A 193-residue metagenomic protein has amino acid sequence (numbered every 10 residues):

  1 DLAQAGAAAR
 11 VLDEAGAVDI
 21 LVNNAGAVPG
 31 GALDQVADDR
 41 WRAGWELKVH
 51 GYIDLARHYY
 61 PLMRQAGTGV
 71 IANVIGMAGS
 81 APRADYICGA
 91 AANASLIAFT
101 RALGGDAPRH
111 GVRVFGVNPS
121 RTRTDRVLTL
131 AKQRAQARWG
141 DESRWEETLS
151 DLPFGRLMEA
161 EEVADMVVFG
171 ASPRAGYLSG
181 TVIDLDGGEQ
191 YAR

Functional and structural regions predicted by a protein language model:
N24-P29, G188: Conserved NAD(P)H cofactor-binding loop of Rossmann-fold oxidoreductase domains
A27, D34-D54, A72, G89 (+1 more regions): Catalytic Tyr-X3-Lys loop
A56-R57, R101: A short, exposed helix-loop element centered on a Lys and neighboring polar residues
P61, G105-D106, G176: Alpha-helical segment proximal to the catalytic Tyr-Lys
A72-S95, T100-R109, S120-T122: Catalytic loop of short-chain dehydrogenase/reductase
A81, V168, S179-R193: Short C-terminal tail/terminal secondary-structure segment of NAD(P)H-dependent dehydrogenase/reductase domains
P108, R113, L178-G180: Short, small/polar-rich loop/turn modules that mediate ligand/substrate recognition or access, typified
W139-G140, L152-V163: A conserved structural motif in NAD(P)-dependent oxidoreductases
